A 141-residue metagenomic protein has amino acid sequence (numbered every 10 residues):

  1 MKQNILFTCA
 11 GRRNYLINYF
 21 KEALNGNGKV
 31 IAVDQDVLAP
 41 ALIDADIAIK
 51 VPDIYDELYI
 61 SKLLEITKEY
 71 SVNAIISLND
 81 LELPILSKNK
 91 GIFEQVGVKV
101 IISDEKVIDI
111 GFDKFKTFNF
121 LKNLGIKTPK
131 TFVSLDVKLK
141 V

Functional and structural regions predicted by a protein language model:
M1-I101: ATP-binding N-terminal substructure of ATP-dependent carboxylate-amine bond-forming enzymes
D34, D104, V133-L135: Short loop/edge segments at beta-strand edges and connector loops that shape dinucleotide/nucleotide cofactor-binding
V37-P40, K106-I110: Short gly/pro/ser/thr-enriched loop/turn and capping motifs at secondary-structure boundaries
D53-Y55, D104-E105, F112-K114: Solvent-exposed, flexible loop/coil residues
I108-V141: Active-site nucleotide/adenylate-binding loops and adjacent lid/helix of ATP-dependent enzymes
